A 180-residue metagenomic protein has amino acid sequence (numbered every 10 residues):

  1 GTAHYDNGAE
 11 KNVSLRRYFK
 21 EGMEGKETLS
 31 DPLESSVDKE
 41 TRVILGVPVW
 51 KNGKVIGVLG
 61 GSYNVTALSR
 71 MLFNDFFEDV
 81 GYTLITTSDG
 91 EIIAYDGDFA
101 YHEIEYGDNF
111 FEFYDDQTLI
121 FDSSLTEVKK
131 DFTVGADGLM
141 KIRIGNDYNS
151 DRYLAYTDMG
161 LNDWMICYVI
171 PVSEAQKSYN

Functional and structural regions predicted by a protein language model:
G1-A3, I92-I93: Conserved hydrophobic beta-strand signature of PAS-family and PAS-like sensory domains
T2-D75: Extracytoplasmic/periplasmic ligand-binding sensor regions of membrane-associated signaling proteins
T28-L29, L84, C167: Structural detector of well-ordered beta-strand residues that form the stable sheet scaffold of enzyme domains
S35, V49, D98-F99, P171: Residue-level signature for short turns and capping positions that connect secondary-structure elements
V49, G53, D89-G90, S173: Short loop segments at secondary-structure junctions
G57-N64, Y153-Y179: Short, hydrophobic beta-strand elements of compact beta-sandwich sensory domains
A67-N162, A175: Intrinsic low-complexity, intrinsically disordered coil/linker regions enriched in small/polar and charged residues
